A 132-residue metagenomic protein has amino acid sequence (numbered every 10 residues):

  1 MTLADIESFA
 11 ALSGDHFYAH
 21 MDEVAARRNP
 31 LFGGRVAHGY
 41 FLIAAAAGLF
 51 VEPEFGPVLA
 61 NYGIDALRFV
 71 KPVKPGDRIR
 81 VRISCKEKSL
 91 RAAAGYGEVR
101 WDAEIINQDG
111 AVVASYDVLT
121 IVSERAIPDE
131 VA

Functional and structural regions predicted by a protein language model:
M1, P57-A66, V70, A94-N107: Hydrophobic transmembrane alpha-helix bundles
M1-A37, V122-E124: Catalytic strand-loop segment that frames the active site of acyl-thioester-processing enzymes
R28-A37, F41-E87: Hydrophobic beta-strand-centered segment that forms part of the acyl-chain substrate-binding groove
V73-R78, R82-A132: HotDog/MaoC-like acyl-thioester-processing domains
